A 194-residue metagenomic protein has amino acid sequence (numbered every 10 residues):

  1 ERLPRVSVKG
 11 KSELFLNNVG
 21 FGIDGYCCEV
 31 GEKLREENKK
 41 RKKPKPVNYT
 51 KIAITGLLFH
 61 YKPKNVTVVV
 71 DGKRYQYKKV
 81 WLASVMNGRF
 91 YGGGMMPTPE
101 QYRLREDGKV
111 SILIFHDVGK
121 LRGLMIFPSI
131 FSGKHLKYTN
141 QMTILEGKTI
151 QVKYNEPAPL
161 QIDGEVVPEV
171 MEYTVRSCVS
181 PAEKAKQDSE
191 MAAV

Functional and structural regions predicted by a protein language model:
E1-W81: Catalytic core of DAGKc-family lipid kinases
G10, V70-G72, Y77, Y102-D107 (+1 more regions): ATP/nucleoside-binding phosphotransfer catalytic cores, i.e., glycine-rich phosphate-binding loops
L16-N18, G88-F90, L160: Short glycine- and Lys/Arg-enriched binding-loop motifs that mark or flank ligand-binding interfaces
G20-G22, G92-G94, G108, G133 (+1 more regions): Glycine-centered flexibility sites
D24-C27, Q76-K78, F90-G94, K120-G123: Short acidic/glycine-rich loop or secondary-structure boundary segments that cap or lie
Y26-C28, T98, V170: Residues at secondary-structure transition points
R35-V47, G88-M95, P99-K120: Gly/Ser/Thr-rich active-site loops/lids in small-molecule metabolic enzymes that frequently grip phosphoryl groups
